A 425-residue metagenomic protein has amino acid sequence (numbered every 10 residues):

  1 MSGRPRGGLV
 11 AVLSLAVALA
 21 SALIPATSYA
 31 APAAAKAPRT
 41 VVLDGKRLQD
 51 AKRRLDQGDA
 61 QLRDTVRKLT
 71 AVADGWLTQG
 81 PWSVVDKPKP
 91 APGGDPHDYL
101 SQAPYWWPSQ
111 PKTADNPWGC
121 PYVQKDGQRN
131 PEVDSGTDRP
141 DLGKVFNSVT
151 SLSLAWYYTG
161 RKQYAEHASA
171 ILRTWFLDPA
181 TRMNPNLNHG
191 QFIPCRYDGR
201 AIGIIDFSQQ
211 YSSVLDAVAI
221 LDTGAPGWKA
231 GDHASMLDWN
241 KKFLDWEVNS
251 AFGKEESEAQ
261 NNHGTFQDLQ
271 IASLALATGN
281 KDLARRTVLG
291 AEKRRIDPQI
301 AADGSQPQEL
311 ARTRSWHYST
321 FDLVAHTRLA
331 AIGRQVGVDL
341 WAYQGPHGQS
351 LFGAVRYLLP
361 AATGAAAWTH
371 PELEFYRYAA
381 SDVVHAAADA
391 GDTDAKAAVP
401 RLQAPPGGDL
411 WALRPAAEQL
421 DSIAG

Functional and structural regions predicted by a protein language model:
M1-P32: Secretory targeting and sorting signals
L9, K162-A165, T265, T320: Conserved structured core elements
L13, S148, G264-D268: N-terminal alpha-helical segment
A31-E256, E292, I300, I332-Q335 (+1 more regions): Extracellular glycan-targeting catalytic surfaces
F207-Q210, G264-T265, S319: An alpha-helical repeat/solenoid feature that recognizes helix-turn-helix modules
E258-N262: RNA pseudouridine synthases
F266-A366: Long, repeat-rich segments with strong aromatic
